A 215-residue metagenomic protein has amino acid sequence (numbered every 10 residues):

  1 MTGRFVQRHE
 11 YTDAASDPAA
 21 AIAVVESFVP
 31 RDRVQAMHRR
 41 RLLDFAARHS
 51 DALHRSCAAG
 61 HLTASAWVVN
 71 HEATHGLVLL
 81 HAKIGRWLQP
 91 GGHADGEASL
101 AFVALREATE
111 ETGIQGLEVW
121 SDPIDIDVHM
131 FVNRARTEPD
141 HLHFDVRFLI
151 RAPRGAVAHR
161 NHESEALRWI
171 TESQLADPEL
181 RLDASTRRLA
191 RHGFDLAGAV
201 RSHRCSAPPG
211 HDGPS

Functional and structural regions predicted by a protein language model:
T2-D13, A23-F28, H141-L142, G155-S215: Nudix hydrolase/Nudix homology domain
H9-R41, T112: Predominantly extracellular/luminal regions of secreted and cell-surface proteins, especially disulfide-bonded
S27-S65, C205: Acidic, metal-coordinating catalytic segment for phosphate/diphosphate chemistry, firing primarily on the Nudix
L53-Q89: N-terminal strand-loop-strand
H61, H81, H93, E110 (+2 more regions): Histidine-centered active-site/metal-ligand motif
H81-A82, P90-A94, W120-S121: "Short basic amphipathic alpha-helical interaction patches in structured regions
G85-P90, A98-F102: Compact nucleic-acid interaction/catalytic patches
D95-R188: Unchanged
